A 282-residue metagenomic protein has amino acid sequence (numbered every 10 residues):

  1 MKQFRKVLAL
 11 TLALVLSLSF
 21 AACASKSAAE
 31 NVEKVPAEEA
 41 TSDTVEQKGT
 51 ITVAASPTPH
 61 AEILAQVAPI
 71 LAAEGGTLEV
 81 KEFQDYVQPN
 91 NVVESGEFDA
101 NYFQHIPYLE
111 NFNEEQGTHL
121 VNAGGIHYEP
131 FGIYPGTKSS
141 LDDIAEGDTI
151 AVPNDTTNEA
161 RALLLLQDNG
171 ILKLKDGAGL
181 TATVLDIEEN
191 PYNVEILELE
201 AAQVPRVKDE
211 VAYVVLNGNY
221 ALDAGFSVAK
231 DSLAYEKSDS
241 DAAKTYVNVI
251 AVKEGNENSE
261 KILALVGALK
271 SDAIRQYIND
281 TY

Functional and structural regions predicted by a protein language model:
L18-A22: C-terminal motif of bacterial Sec signal peptides marking the signal peptidase cleavage site
A24-K26: Bacterial signal peptide processing site
V45, A123-L172, R275: A conserved helix-loop-strand patch within extracytoplasmic ligand-binding domains of the periplasmic binding
E46-T58, G76-E82, T149-I150: Short, well-ordered beta-strand elements
V80-N91, G179-R206: Short helix-initiation/N-cap motifs at beta->coil->alpha
N111-A123, G136-K138, E210, V215 (+1 more regions): Ligand-binding "clamshell"
P130-L141, Y246-S259: A bilobed periplasmic-binding-protein/Venus flytrap-type ligand-binding module shared by bacterial periplasmic
T156-T181, L263-Y282: Ligand-binding clefts/hinges and TM-proximal coupling segments of bilobed small-molecule sensing domains
